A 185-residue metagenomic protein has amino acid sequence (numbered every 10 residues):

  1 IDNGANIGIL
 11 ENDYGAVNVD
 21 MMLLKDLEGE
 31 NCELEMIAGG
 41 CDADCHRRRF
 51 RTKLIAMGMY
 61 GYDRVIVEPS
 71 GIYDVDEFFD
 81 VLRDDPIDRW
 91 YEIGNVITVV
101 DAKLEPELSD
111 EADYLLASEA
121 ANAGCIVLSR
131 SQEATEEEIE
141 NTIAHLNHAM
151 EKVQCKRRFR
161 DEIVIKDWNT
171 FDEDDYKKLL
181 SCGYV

Functional and structural regions predicted by a protein language model:
I1-S109: Nucleotide-state-sensitive switch-loop elements of NTP-binding domains
N12, P69-S70, S131-Q132, W168-N169: Structural motif
L24-G29, E119, V153-R158: Short, conserved catalytic or adaptor-binding loops enriched in Gly and charged residues
L27-N31, K53-I55, P86, L115-E119 (+2 more regions): Short, low-complexity, polar/charged sequence segments that are solvent-exposed and flexible
M36, T98, L128, V164-D167: Structural signal for conserved beta-strand scaffold positions within catalytic alpha/beta enzyme cores
F50, F78-F79, Y114, F159 (+1 more regions): Phenylalanine-focused residue identity feature
V75-Q154: Conserved catalytic-core segment of NTP-binding enzymes
C125, A134-V185: C-terminal accessory "lid"/substrate-recognition subdomains
